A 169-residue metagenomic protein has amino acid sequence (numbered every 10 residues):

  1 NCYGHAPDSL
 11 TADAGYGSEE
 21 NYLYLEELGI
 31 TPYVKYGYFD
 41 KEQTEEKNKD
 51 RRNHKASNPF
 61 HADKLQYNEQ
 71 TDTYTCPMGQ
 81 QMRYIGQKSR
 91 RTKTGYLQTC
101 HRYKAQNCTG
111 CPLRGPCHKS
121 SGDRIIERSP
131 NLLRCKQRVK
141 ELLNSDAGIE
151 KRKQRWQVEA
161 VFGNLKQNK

Functional and structural regions predicted by a protein language model:
N1-K169: Anion-binding and metal-coordination hotspots
